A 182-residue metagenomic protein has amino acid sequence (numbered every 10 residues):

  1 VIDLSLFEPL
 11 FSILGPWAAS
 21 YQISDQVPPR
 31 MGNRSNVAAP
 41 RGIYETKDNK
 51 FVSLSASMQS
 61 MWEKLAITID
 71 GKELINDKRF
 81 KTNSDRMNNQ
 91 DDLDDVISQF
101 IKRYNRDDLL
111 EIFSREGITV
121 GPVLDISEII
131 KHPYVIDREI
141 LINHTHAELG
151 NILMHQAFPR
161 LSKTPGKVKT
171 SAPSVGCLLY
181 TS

Functional and structural regions predicted by a protein language model:
V1-A56, K64: Active-site-adjacent "lid/gating" segments in soluble enzymes
P9, S60, L124-S127: Alpha-helix/helix-capping structural signal
L10, T82, I129-I130: Short secondary-structure capping/turn micro-motifs that flank functional sites
A19, I67-G71, Y134, I140: A generic structural signal for secondary-structure junctions that act as hinges or helix/strand caps at the edges
S35, P40-E116, V120: Aromatic-enriched alpha-helical interface/lid elements that frame and gate functional surfaces
S84-Q90, M154, S171-V175: Active-site loop of classical SDR/Rossmann-like NAD(P)-dependent oxidoreductases, centered on the catalytic Tyr-X3-Lys
R115-V168: A glycine-rich dinucleotide-binding beta-alpha-beta segment and adjacent secondary-structure elements that constitute
Y180-T181: Conserved small/polar residues in nucleotide/adenosyl-binding loops
